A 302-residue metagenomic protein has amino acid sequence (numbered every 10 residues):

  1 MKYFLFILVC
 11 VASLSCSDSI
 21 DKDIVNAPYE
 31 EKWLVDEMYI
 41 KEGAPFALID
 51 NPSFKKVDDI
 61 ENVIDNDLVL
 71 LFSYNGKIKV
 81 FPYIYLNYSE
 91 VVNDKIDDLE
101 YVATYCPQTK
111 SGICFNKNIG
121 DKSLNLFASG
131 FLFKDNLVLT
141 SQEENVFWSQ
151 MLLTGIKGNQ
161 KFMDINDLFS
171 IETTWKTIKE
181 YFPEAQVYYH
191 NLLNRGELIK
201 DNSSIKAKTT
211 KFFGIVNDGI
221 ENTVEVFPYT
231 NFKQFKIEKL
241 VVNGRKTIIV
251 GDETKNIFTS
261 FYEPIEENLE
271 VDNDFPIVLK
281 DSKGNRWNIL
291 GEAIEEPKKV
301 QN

Functional and structural regions predicted by a protein language model:
M1-F4: Positively charged n-region of N-terminal signal peptides that target proteins for export
F6-L8: Sec-dependent N-terminal signal peptides
L14-S15: C-terminal motif of bacterial Sec signal peptides marking the signal peptidase cleavage site
D18-N302: Mid-to-C-terminal functional-domain signal that highlights helix-capping/loop sites within ligand-binding modules
